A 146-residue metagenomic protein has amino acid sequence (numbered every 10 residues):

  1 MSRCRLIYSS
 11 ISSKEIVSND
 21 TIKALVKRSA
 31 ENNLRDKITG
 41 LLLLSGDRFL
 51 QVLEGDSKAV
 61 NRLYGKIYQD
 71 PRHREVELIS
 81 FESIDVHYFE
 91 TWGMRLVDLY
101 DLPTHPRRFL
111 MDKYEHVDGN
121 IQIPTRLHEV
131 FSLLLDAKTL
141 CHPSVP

Functional and structural regions predicted by a protein language model:
M1-P146: Charge-rich, low-complexity N-terminal segments
